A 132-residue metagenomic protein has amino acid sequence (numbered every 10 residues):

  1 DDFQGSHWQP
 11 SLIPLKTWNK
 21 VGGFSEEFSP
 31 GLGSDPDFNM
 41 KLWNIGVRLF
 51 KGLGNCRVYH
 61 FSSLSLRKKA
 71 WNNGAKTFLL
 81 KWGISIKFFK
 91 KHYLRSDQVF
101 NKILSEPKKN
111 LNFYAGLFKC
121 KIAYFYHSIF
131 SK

Functional and structural regions predicted by a protein language model:
D1-K20: A recurrent flexible, glycine/aromatic-enriched loop bordering the glycosyltransferase active site that acts as
S29, K51-A70, T77: Active-site donor/metal-binding and catalytic loop motifs of nucleotide-sugar-dependent glycosylation enzymes
G31-D37: Acidic donor-binding loop at a coil-to-helix junction in glycosyltransferase catalytic cores that engages
L42-W43: Hydrophobic residues within well-ordered alpha-helices
G46-R48: Loop/turn elements at helix/coil->beta-strand transitions in domains of secreted/extracellular proteins
A70-K76, L80, F88-K132: Non-catalytic, C-terminal membrane-associated alpha-helical segments of glycosyltransferases
